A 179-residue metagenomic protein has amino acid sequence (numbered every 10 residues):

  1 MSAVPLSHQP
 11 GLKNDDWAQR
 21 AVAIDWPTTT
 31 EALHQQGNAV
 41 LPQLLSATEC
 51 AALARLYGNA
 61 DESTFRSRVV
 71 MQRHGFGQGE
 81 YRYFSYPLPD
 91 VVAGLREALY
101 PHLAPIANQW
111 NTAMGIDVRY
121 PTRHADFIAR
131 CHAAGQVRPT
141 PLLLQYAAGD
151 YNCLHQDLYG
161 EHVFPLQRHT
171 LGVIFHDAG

Functional and structural regions predicted by a protein language model:
M1-H169, H176-G179: Fe(II)/2-oxoglutarate oxygenase catalytic core
